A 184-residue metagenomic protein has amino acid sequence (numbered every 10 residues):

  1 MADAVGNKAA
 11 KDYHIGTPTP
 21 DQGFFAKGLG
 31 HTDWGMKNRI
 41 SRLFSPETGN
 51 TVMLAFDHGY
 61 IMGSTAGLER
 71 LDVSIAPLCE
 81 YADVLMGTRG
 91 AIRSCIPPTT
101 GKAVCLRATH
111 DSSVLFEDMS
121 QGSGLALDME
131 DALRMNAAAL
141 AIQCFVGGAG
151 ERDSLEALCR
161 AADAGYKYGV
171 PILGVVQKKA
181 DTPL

Functional and structural regions predicted by a protein language model:
A2-D57, G90-G101: N-terminal amphipathic alpha-helix/helix-capping segment at the start of soluble metabolic enzymes
Y13-F24, F56, T65-D83: Basic, amphipathic N-terminal segments that precede the first structured/catalytic domain
G35, A66-G67, S120-L125: Short secondary-structure boundary/capping elements
M36-K37, G67-D72, T88: Active-site-flanking structural segment that lines cofactor/substrate pockets
L54, A132, V175: Conserved, mostly hydrophobic/aromatic
Y60-I61, I75-E156, D163, P171 (+1 more regions): Active-site beta->alpha loop and helix N-cap motifs at the rims of alpha/beta catalytic domains
V175, A180-L184: Active-site loop segments of alpha/beta catalytic cores
